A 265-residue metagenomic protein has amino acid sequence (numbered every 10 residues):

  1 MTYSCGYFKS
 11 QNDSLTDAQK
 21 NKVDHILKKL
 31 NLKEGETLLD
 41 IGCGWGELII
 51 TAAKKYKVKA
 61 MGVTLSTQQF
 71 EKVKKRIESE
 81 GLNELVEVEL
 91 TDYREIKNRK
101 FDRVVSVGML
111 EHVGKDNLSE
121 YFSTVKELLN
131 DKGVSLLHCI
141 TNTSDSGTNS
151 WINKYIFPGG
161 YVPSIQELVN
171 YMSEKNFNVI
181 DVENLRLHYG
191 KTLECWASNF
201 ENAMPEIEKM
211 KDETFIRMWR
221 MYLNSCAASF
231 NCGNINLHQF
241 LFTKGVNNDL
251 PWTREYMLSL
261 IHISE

Functional and structural regions predicted by a protein language model:
M1-K29: Conserved Class I S-adenosyl-L-methionine-dependent methyltransferase catalytic core
G35-G42: Conserved class I S-adenosyl-L-methionine
E47-Y56: Conserved SAM-binding loop of SAM-dependent methyltransferases across substrates and taxa, primarily the Class I
R94-V104: A short acidic, Gly/Pro-enriched loop at the edge of an enzyme's catalytic core that lines a small-molecule cofactor
S119-D131: A short glycine-rich, Lys/Arg-flanked "PGG" loop and its adjoining helix->strand segment in the class I
K132-I140: Conserved beta-strand signature within the Rossmann-like core of class I S-adenosyl-L-methionine
I140-D249: Substrate-binding/catalytic lobe of Class I Rossmann-like enzymes that use SAM or dcSAM, i.e., the mid-to-C-terminal
I261-E265: Conserved small/polar residues in nucleotide/adenosyl-binding loops
